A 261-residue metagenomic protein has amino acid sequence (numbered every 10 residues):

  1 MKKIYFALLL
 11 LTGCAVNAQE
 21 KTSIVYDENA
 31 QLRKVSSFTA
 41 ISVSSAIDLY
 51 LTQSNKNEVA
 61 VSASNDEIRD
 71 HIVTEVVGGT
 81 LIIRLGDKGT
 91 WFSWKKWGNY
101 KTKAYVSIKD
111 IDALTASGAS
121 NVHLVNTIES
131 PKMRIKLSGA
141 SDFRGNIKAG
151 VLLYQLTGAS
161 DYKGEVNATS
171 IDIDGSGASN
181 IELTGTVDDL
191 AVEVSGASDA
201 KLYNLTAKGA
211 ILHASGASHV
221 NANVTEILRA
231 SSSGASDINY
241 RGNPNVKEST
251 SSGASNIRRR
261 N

Functional and structural regions predicted by a protein language model:
M1-Y26: Bacterial Sec-dependent N-terminal signal peptides
A18, A60-A63, M133-K136, E193 (+3 more regions): Charge-rich, low-complexity amphipathic helices in intrinsically disordered tails/linkers adjacent to domains
Q19-S117, N121-K136, R144-L153, K163-E165 (+3 more regions): Acidic (Asp/Glu) and glycine-rich low-complexity loops/linkers that are typically intrinsically disordered
S45, T74, L114, G139 (+5 more regions): A residue-level signal for conserved active-site and pocket-lining positions in enzyme catalytic cores
Y162-N261: Short, surface-exposed interaction patches in beta-rich subdomains that mediate adhesion/assembly near membranes
